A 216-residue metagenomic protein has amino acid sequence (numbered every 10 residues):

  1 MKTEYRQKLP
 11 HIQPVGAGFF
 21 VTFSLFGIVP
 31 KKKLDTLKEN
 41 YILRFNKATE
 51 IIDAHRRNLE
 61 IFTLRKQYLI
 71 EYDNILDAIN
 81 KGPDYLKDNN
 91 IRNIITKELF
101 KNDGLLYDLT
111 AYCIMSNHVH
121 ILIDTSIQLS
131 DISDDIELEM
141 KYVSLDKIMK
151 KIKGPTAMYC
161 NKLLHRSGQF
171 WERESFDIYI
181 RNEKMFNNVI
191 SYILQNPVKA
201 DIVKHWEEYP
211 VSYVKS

Functional and structural regions predicted by a protein language model:
M1-S216: Short catalytic/metal-binding and nucleic-acid-binding patches
